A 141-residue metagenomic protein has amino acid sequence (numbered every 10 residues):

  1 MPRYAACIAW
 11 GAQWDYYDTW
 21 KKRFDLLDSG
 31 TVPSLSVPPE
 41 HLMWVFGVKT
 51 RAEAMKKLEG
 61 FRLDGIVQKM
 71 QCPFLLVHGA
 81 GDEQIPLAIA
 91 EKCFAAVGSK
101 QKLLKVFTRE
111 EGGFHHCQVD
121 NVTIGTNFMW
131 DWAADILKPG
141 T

Functional and structural regions predicted by a protein language model:
M1-A54, C72: Hydrolase active-site cap/lid region
I8, L75-V77, K105: Conserved hydrophobic packing residues within short motifs/helices of P-loop NTPase cores of ABC-family ATPases
W14-D18, E83-I85, E111-H115: Flexible loop/turn segments at secondary-structure boundaries
A54-G60: Short gly/ser/thr-rich secondary-structure transition/capping motifs
M70-Q71, L76-H78, D82: Short beta-strand/loop motif that positions the catalytic acidic residue of the alpha/beta-hydrolase fold
C72, P86-A95: Short alpha-helix in the alpha/beta-hydrolase fold that links the catalytic acid
F94-H115, F128: Catalytic histidine neighborhood in serine/cysteine hydrolases with alpha/beta-hydrolase-type architecture
Q118-T141: Catalytic active-site module of serine/aspartate enzymes centered on a nucleophile-bearing elbow/loop
